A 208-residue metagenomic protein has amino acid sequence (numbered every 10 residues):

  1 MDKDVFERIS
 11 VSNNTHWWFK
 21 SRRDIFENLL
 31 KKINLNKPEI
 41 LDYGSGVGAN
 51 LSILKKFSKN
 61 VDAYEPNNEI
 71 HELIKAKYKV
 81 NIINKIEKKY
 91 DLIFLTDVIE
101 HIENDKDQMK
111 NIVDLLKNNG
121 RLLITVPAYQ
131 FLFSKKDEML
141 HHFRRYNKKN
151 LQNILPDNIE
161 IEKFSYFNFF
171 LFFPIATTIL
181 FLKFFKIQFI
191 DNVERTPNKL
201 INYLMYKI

Functional and structural regions predicted by a protein language model:
M1-T96, K106-M109, D191, R195 (+2 more regions): Conserved N-terminal segment of class I S-adenosyl-L-methionine
E7-N13, L123-R144, K148-I154: Short, glycine-/aromatic-enriched active-site segment of Class I SAM-dependent methyltransferases
I70, Q130-L132, F170: Feature marks short, surface-exposed loop/turn motifs that line or immediately flank catalytic pockets and channel
T96-I99, T125: Residues lining the SAM
K106-R121: A short glycine-rich, Lys/Arg-flanked "PGG" loop and its adjoining helix->strand segment in the class I
I159-F169: Conserved S-adenosyl-L-methionine
